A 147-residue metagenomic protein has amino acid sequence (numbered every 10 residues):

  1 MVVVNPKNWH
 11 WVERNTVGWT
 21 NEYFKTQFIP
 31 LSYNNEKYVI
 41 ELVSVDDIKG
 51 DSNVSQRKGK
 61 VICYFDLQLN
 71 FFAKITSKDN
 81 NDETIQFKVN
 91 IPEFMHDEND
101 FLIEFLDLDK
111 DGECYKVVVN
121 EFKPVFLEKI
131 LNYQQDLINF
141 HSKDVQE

Functional and structural regions predicted by a protein language model:
M1-Y23, Q27, L31-E147: Long protein-protein interaction modules used by eukaryotic assembly/scaffold proteins
